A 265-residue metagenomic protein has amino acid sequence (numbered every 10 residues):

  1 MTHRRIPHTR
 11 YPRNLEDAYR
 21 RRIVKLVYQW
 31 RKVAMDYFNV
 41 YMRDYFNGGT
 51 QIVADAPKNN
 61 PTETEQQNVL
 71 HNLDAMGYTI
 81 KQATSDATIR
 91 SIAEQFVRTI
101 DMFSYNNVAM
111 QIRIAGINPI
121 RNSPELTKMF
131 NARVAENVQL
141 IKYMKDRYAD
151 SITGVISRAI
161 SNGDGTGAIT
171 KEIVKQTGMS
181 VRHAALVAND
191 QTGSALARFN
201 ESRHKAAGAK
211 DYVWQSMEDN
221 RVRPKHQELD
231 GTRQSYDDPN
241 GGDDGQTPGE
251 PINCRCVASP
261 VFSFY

Functional and structural regions predicted by a protein language model:
M1-M179, Y265: N-terminal leader/targeting and assembly helices and adjacent pre-domain segments
K175-M179, H183-Y265: Acidic, glycine-rich two-metal-ion catalytic cores of nucleic acid-processing enzymes
